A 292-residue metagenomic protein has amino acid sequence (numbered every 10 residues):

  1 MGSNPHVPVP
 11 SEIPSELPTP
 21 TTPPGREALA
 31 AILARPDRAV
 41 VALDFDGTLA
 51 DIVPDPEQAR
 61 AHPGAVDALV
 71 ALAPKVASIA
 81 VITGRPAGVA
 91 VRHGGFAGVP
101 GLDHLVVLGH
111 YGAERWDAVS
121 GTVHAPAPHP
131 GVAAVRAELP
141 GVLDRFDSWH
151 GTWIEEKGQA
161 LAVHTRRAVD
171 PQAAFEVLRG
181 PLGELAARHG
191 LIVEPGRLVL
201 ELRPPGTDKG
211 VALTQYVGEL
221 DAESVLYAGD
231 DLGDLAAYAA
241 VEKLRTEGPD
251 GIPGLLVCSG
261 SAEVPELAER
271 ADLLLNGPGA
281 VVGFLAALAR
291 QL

Functional and structural regions predicted by a protein language model:
M1-F45, L49-V53, G64-D67, A71 (+2 more regions): Non-catalytic pre-domain segments flanking phosphatase-related domains
P14-T22, P36, H62, G210-L292: Mg2+-dependent phosphoryl-transfer enzymes with acidic/Ser/Thr/Gly-rich catalytic loops
A39-V41, L105, V225: The start of beta-strands in P-loop NTPase/AAA+ ATPase cores
T48, A87, G233: Conserved Rossmann-like nucleotide-cofactor binding loop
A50-A59, R197-P204: Glycine-rich phosphate-binding "P-loop"
R60-E156: Active-site phosphate-binding/coordination module
G98-E114, E184, L267-G279: Structural recognition of alpha->loop->beta junctions
W149-A240, R245-I252: Conserved acidic, metal-coordinating active-site core of Asp-based, Mg2+-dependent phosphoryl-transfer enzymes
